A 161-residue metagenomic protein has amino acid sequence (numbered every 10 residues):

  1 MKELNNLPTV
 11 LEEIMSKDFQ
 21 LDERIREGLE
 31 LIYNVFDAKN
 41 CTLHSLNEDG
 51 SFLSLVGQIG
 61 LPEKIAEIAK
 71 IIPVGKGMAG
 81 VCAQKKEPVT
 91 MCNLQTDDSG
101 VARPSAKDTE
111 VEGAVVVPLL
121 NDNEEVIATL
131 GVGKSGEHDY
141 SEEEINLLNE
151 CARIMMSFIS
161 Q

Functional and structural regions predicted by a protein language model:
M1-E23, N34: Signal-transmission linkers at sensory-effector interfaces
E12-S16, G28-D37, L43-S45, E63 (+1 more regions): Short regulatory alpha-helical segment in sensory/regulatory domains of signaling proteins that mediates
L46, E63-T96: Regulatory sensory and allosteric helical modules in signal-transduction proteins and certain transcription factors
D49, L120-V126, S135: Flexible loop/coil segments at beta-strand boundaries within sensory signal-transduction domains
G50-I59, C92: Amphipathic coiled-coil signal-relay and dimerization helices
P62-I65, C92-G113, K134: Signal-transducing coupling segments at domain and membrane junctions
E112-N121: A short, aliphatic-rich beta-strand micro-motif
G133-C151, F158-Q161: Regulatory loop-to-helix N-cap segments in sensory/regulatory domains that couple ligand/signal detection
